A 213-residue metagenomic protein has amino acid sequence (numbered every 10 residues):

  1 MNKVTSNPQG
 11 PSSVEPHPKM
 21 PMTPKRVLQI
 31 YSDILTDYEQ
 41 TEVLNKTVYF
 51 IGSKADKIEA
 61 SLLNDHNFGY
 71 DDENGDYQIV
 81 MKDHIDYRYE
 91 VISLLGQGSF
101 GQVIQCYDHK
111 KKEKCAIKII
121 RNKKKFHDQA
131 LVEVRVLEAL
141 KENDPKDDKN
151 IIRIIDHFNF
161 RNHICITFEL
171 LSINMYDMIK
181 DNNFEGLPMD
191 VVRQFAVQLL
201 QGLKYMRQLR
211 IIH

Functional and structural regions predicted by a protein language model:
M1-M81: Intrinsically disordered, low-complexity regulatory segments that flank or precede the catalytic domain of eukaryotic
M81, Q102-N122: Glycine-rich ATP phosphate-binding loop
M81, V91, R135-E142, Y205: Conserved alpha C helix of the protein kinase catalytic core
V91-S99, V103: Protein kinase glycine-rich loop
K114, I119-K149: Conserved N-lobe beta3->alphaC-helix segment of eukaryotic protein kinase catalytic domains
K149-N150, F160-C165, L170-H213: Conserved alphaE helix
H157: Activation-segment/catalytic-loop signature of the eukaryotic protein kinase fold
